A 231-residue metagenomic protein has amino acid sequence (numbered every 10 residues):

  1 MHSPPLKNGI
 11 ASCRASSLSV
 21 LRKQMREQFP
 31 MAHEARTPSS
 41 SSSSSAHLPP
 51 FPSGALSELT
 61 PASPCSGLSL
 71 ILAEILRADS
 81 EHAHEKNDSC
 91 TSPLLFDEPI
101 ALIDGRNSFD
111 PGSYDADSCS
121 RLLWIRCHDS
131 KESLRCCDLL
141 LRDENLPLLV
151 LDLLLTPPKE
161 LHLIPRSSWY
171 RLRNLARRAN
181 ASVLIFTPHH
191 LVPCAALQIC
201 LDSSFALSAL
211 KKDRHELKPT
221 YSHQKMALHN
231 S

Functional and structural regions predicted by a protein language model:
M1-L102, A116-C119: Detector for small/aliphatic-rich hydrophobic stretches
S57, A101, L123-I125, L184 (+1 more regions): Hydrophobic/aromatic beta-strand patches that form the interior of the parallel beta-sheet core in alpha/beta enzyme
A62, H82-K159: Conserved inter-motif catalytic segment of the P-loop NTP-binding fold
L68, S133, S168-W169: Amphipathic coiled-coil/heptad-repeat helices and related helical stalk/stem segments that mediate oligomerization
N145-L151, R171, S182-L184: A glycine-rich beta-strand to alpha-helix segment that forms a phosphate/ribose-binding loop at ligand/cofactor sites
T156-L161, V192-C194: Short, solvent-exposed loop/turn segments at secondary-structure junctions
L163-R171: Charged helix-capping and loop-helix junction motifs
R177-S231: Phosphate-binding/switch region of NTP-binding enzymes
